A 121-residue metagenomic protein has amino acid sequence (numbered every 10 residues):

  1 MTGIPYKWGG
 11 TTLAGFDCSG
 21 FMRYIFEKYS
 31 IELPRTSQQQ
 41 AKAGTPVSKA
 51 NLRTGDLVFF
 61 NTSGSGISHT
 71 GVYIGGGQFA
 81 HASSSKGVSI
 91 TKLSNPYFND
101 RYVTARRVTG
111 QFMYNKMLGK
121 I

Functional and structural regions predicted by a protein language model:
I4-T54: Catalytic cysteine-centered active-site loop
S19, S37, S68, S83-S84: Short linear Ser/Thr-Pro motifs
I31, G64-I67, I74-I121: Aromatic- and glycine-rich peptidoglycan recognition patches
T54-G55, H69-T70: Short, surface-exposed beta-edge/turn micro-motifs
G55-D56, G77: Structural motif
